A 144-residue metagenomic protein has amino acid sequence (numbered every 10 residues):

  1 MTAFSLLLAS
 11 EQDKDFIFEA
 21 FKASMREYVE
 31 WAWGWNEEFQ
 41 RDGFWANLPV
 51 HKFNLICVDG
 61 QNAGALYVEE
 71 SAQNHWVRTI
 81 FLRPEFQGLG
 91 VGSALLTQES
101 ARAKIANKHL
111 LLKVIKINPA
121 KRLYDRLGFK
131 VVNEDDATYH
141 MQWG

Functional and structural regions predicted by a protein language model:
F4-E19: A short beta-loop-alpha structural element at the N-terminal edge of CoA-dependent acyl/N-acetyltransferase catalytic
K22-W45: Conserved GNAT-fold acetyl-CoA-binding loop/helix
L55, Q61-E69, W76-F81: Conserved beta-strand in the GNAT
E69-R78, Q87, A106, D135-A137: A conserved beta-turn-beta hairpin within the catalytic core of GNAT-like acetyltransferases that forms part
N74, A103-I115: Conserved GNAT acetyl-CoA-binding A-motif
L82, G88-A101, R122-R126: Conserved acetyl-CoA-binding loop-helix of GNAT-fold acetyltransferases
Q87, L111-K121, A137-G144: Conserved beta-strand-loop-alpha-helix junction that forms the acyl-donor binding cleft
D125-E134: Conserved acetyl-CoA-binding loop of GNAT-fold acetyltransferases
